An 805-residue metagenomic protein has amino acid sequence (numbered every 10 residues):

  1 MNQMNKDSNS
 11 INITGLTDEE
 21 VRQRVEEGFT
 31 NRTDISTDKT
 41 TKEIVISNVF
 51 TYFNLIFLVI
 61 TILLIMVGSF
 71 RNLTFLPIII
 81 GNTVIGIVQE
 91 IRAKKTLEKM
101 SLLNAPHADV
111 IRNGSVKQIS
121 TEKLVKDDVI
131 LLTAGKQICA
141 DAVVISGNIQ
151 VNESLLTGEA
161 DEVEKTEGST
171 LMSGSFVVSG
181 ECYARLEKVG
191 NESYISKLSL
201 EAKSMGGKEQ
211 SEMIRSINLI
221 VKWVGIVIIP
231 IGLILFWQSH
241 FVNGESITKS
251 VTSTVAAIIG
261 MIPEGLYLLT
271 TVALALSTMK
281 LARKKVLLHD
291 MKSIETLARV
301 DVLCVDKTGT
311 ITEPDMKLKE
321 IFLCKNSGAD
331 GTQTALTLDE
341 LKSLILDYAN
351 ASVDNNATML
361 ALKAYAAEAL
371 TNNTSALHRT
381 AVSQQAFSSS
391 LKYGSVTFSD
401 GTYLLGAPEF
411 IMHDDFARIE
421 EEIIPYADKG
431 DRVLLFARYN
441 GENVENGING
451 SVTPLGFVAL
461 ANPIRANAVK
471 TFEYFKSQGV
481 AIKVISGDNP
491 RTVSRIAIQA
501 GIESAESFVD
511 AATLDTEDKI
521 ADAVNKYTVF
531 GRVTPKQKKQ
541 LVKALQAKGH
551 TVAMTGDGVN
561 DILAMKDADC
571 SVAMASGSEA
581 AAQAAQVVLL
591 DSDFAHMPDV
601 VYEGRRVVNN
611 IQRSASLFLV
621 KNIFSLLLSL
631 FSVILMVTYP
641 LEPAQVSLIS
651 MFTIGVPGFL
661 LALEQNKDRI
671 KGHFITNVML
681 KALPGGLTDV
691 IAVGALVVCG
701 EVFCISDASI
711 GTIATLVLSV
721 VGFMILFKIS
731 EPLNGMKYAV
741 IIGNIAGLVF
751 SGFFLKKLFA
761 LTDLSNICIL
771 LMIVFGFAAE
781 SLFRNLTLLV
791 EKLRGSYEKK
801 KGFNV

Functional and structural regions predicted by a protein language model:
N5, G15, T61, T74 (+4 more regions): Cytosolic catalytic regions of P-type ion-transporting ATPases
S10-G15, E19-S36, R92-K95, K99-L102 (+1 more regions): Actuator/coupling domain of P-type ATPases
N31-D109, V116, W223, L362: Transmembrane helix-loop-helix hairpins at the membrane interface
L55-P77, I226-I262, A275, M279-K285 (+4 more regions): Helix-interface capping motifs at the ends of transmembrane segments in multi-pass membrane proteins
S175, R299-P454, L460, E473-Y474 (+5 more regions): Cytosolic catalytic regions of ATP/NTP-dependent phosphoryl-transfer enzymes
L233, W237, G244, Y393-A417 (+7 more regions): Cytosolic catalytic headpieces and adjacent flexible linkers of membrane translocases
L235, S504-A553, A568, A575-K737 (+2 more regions): Membrane-embedded transport module
